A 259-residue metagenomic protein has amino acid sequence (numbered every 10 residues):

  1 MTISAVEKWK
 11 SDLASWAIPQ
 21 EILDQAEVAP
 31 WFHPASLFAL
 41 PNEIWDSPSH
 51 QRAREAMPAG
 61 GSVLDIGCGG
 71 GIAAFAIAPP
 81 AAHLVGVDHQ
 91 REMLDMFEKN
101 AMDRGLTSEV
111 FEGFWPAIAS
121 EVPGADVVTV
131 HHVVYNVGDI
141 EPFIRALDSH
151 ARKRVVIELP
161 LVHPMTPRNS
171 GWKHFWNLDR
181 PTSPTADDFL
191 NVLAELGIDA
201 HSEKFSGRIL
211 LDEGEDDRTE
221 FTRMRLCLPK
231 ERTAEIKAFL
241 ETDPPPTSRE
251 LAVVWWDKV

Functional and structural regions predicted by a protein language model:
M1-M57: Conserved class I S-adenosyl-L-methionine
L64, G70-A117: Class I SAM-dependent methyltransferase SAM/SAH-binding core
S120-V127: A short acidic, Gly/Pro-enriched loop at the edge of an enzyme's catalytic core that lines a small-molecule cofactor
V127-D139: A short SAM/SAH-binding and catalytic strip from SAM-dependent methyltransferases
E141-V156: A short glycine-rich, Lys/Arg-flanked "PGG" loop and its adjoining helix->strand segment in the class I
R154-P181: Conserved class I S-adenosyl-L-methionine
T182-G197: Short alpha-helix
D199-V259: Conserved Class I S-adenosyl-L-methionine
